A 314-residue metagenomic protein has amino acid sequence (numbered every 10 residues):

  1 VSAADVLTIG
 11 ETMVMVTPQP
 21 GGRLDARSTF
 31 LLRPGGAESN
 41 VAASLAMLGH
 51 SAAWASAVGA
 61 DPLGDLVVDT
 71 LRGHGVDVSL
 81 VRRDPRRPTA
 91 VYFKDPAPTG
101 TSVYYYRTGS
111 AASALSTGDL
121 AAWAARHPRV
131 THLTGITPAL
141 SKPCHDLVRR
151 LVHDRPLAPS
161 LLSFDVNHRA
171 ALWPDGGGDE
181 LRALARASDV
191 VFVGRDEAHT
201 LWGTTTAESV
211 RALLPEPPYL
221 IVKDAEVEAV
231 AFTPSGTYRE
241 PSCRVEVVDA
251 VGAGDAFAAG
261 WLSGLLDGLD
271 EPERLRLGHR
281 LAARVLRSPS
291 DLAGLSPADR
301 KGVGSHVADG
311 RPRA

Functional and structural regions predicted by a protein language model:
V1-L7, D154, T206-A314: Conserved phosphate-binding/catalytic region of the ribokinase-like
V1-V76, R313-A314: Glycine-rich phosphate/adenosyl-contacting loop at the front of the ribokinase-like
T12, I136, V166, A256: Active-site metal-binding loops of divalent metal-dependent hydrolases
L45, G194, G254: Short, conserved phosphate/pyrophosphate- and ester-handling motifs at nucleotide-, phospho-/glycolipid
S51-G135, S160, G302-A314: Conserved N-terminal subdomain of the carbohydrate kinase-like
A112, T137-D146, R169-G176, L201: Active-site glycine- and acidic-residue-rich loops that bind and position anionic ligands or nucleotide-like cofactors
A158, H168-R239: Conserved phosphate/ATP/ADP-binding segment of small-molecule kinases
